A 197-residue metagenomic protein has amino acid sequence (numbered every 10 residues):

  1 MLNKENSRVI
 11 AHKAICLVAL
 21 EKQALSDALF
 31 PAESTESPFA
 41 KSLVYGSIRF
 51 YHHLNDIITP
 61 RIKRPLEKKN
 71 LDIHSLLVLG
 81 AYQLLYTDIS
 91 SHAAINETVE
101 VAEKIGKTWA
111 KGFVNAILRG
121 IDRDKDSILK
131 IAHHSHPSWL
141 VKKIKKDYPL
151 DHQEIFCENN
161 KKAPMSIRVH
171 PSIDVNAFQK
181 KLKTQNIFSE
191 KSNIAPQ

Functional and structural regions predicted by a protein language model:
M1-Q197: Class I Rossmann-like S-adenosyl-L-methionine
